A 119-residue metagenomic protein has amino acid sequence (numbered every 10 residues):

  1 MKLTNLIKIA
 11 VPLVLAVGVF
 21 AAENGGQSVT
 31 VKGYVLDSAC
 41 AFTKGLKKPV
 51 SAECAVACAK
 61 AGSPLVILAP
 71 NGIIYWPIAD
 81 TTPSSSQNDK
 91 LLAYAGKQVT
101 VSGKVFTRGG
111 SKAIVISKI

Functional and structural regions predicted by a protein language model:
M1-K8: Positively charged n-region of N-terminal signal peptides that target proteins for export
K8-G18: Bacterial N-terminal signal peptides
F20-I119: OB-fold and OB-like single-stranded nucleic-acid-recognition modules and their adjacent interaction interfaces
